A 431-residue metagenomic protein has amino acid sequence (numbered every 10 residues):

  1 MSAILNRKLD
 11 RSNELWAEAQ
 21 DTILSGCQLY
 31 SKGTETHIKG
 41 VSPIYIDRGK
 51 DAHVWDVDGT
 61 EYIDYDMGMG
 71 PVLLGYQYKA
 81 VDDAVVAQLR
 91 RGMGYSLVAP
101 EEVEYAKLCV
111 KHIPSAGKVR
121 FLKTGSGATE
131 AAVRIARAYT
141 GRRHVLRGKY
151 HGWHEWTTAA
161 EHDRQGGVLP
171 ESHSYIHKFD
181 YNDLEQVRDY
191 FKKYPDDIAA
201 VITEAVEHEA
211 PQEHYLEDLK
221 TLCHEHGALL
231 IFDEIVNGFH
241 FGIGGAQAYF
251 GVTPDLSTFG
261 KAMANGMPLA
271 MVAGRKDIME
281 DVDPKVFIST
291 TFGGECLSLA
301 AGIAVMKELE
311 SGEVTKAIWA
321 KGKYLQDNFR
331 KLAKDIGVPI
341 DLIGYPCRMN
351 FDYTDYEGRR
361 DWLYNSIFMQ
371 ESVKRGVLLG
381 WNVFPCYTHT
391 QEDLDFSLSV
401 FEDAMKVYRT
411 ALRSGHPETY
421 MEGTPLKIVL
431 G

Functional and structural regions predicted by a protein language model:
S2-R48: Active-site-adjacent loop/helix segments that line or gate small-molecule/cofactor pockets in enzymes
E61-Y139: Glycine-rich loop-to-alpha-helix module at the N-terminal edge of alpha/beta enzyme cores
E104-A199, K220, Q326: PLP-dependent aspartate aminotransferase-fold enzymes
A205-L229: Active-site core of PLP-dependent enzymes with the aminotransferase class I/II
G251-D281, G294-A301: Active-site PLP attachment segment
V305-D327, G358: Structural signature of PLP-dependent enzymes
E310-G312, K374-G431: PLP-dependent enzyme catalytic core of the Aspartate aminotransferase-like
G322-Q326, I336-F368, T419-G431: Conserved PLP-binding catalytic core of the aspartate aminotransferase-like
